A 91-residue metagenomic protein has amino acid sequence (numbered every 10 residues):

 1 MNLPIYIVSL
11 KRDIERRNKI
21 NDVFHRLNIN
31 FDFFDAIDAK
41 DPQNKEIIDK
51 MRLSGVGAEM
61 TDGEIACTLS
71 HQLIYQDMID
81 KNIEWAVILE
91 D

Functional and structural regions predicted by a protein language model:
M1-L89: An acidic/histidine-cluster motif and surrounding catalytic segment that typifies divalent-metal-assisted enzyme active
